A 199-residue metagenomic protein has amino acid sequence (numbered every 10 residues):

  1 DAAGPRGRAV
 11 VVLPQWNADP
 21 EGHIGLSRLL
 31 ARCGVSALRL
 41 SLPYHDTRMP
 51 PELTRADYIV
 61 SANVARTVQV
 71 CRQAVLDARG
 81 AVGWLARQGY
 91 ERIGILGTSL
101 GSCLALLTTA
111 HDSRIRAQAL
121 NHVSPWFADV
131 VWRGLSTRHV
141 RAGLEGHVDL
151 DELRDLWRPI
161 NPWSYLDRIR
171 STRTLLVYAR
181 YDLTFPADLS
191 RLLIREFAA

Functional and structural regions predicted by a protein language model:
R6-Q15: Short beta-strand element of the alpha/beta-hydrolase
P14-R72: Cap/lid segment of the alpha/beta-hydrolase catalytic domain
A86-S99: Alpha/beta-hydrolase fold nucleophile elbow
G97-T109: Glycine-rich nucleophile elbow surrounding the catalytic serine of serine-hydrolase chemistry
L106-D151: Hydrolase active-site cap/lid region
L150-L166: Active-site nucleophile elbow and catalytic-triad environment of alpha/beta-hydrolase enzymes
I169-R170, L175-Y178, D182: Short beta-strand/loop motif that positions the catalytic acidic residue of the alpha/beta-hydrolase fold
L183-L189: Conserved alpha/beta-hydrolase "acid-adjacent" motif
